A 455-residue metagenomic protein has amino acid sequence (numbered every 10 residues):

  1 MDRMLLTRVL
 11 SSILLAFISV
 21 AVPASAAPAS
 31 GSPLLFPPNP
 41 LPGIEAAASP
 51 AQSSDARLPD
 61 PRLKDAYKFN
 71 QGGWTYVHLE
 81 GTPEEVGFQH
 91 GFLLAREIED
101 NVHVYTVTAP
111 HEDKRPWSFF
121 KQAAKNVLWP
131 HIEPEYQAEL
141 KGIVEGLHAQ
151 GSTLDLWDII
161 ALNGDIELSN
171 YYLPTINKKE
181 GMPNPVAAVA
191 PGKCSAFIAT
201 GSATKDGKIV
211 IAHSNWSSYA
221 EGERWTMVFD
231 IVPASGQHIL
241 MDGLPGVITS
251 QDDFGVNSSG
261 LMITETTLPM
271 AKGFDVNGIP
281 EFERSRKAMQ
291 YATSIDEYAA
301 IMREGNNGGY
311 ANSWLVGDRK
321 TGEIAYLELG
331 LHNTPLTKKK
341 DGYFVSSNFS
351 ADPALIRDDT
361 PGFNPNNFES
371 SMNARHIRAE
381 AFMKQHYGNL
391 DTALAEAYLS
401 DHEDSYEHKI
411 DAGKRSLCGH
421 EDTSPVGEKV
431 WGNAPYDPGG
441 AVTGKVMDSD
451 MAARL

Functional and structural regions predicted by a protein language model:
M1-I13: Bacterial N-terminal signal peptides that target proteins for export
S11-A21: Bacterial N-terminal signal peptides
L15, G207, G260, T321-G322: Detector for glycine-centered tight turns/loop "hinges" at secondary-structure junctions
A24-G31: Boundary at the C-terminal end of the N-terminal hydrophobic targeting segment
L34-I44, A48-K193, S202-D206, A220 (+3 more regions): C-terminus-biased signal that marks the final domain/tail of proteins
A196: Aromatic- and glycine-enriched pocket-lining scaffold segments that form the walls of small-molecule binding clefts
A199-I295, A300, G342-F349, P353 (+1 more regions): Active-site rim segments in enzyme catalytic domains, especially the processed small/beta chain of N-terminal
